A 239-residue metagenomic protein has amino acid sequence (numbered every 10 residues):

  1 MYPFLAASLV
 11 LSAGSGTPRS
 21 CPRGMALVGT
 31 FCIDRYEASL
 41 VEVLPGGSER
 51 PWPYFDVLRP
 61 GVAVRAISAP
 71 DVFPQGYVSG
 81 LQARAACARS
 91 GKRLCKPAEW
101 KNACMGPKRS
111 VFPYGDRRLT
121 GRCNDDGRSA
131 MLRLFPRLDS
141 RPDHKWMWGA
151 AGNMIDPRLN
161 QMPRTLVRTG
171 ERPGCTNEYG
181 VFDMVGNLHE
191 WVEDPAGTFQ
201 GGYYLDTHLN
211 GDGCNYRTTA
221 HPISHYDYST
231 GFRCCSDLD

Functional and structural regions predicted by a protein language model:
M1, H225-Y228: A short catalytic or substrate-binding loop motif that flags glycine-/basic-rich loops and adjacent residues that bind
Y2-S20: Bacterial Sec-dependent signal peptides at the C-terminal "C-region" and cleavage site
G16-R84, A88-S90, A103, G186: A short glycine-rich, aromatic-capped structural motif
T30-F31, Y36, V41, G115-R117 (+4 more regions): Structured loops at beta-to-helix junctions and adjacent beta-edge loops in soluble globular domains
G80-T218, Y228: Functional-site microenvironments in short loops/helix caps that host divalent-cation chemistry
T219-I223: Carbohydrate-recognition loop of C-type lectin domains
S229-D239: Short, structured beta-strand segments at or near domain termini in extracellular proteins/domains
